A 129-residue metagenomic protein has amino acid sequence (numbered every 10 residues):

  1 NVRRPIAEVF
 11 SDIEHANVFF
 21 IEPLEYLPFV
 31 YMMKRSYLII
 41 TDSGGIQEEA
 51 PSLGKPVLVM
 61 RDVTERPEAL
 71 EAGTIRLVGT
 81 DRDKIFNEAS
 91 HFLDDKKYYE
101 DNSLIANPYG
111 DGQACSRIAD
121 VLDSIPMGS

Functional and structural regions predicted by a protein language model:
V2-S129: Nucleotide-activated sugar donor-binding and catalytic core shared by glycosyltransferases and related lipid-linked
